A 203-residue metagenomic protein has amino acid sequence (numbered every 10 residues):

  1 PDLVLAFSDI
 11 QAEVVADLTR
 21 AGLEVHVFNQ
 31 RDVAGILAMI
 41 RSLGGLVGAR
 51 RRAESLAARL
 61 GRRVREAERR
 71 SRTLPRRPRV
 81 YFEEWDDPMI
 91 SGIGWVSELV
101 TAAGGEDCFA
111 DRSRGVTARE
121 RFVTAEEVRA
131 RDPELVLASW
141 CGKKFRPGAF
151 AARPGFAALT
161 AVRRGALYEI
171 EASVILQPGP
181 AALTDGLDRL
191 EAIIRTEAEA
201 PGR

Functional and structural regions predicted by a protein language model:
P1-A34, E54, A58-T184, D188 (+1 more regions): Binding-cleft/active-site segments that stabilize strongly anionic ligands or cofactors
I40-G48: Helix-loop "lid/cap" segments that line or gate small-molecule binding pockets
